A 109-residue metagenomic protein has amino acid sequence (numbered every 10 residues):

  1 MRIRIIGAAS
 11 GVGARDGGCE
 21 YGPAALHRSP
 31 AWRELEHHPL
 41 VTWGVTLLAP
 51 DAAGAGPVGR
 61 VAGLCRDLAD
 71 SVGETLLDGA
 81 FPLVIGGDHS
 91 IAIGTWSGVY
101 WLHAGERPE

Functional and structural regions predicted by a protein language model:
M1-G63: N-terminal glycine-rich anion-binding loop in soluble enzyme alpha/beta folds
D16, E34, D51, D67-D70 (+2 more regions): Acidic-enriched, low-complexity/disordered segments with a strong bias for Aspartate over Glutamate
E20, E34-E36, E74, E106-E109: Glutamate identity and glutamate-enriched acidic tracts
A25, E34, D67, E74 (+2 more regions): Alpha-helical scaffold segments in soluble metabolic enzymes
P57-L83: N-terminal small/polar loop signature for handling phosphorylated ligands or for N-terminal nucleophile
L77-E109: Active-site histidine-anchored catalytic micro-motif
